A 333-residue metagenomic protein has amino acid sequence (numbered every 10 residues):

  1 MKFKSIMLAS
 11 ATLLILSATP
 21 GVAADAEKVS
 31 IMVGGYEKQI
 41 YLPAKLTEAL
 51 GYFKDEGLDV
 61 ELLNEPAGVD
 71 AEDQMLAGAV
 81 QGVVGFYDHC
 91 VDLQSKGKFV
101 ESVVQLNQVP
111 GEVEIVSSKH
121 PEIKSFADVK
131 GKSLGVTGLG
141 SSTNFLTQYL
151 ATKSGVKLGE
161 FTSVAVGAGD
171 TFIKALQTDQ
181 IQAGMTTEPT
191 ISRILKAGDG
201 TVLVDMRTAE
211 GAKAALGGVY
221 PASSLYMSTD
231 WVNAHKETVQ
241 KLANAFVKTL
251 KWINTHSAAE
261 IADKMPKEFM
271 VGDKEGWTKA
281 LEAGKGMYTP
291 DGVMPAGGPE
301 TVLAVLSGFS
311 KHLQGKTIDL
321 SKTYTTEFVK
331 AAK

Functional and structural regions predicted by a protein language model:
M1-L8: Bacterial N-terminal signal peptides that target proteins for export
L8-I15: Hydrophobic helical h-region of N-terminal Sec-dependent signal peptides in bacterial secretory/periplasmic proteins
I15-V22: C-terminal segment of classical bacterial N-terminal signal peptides
A24-V166, A175-E188, S192, D199 (+1 more regions): Short, glycine-/small- and polar/acidic-enriched structural segments that line small-molecule recognition paths
D55, R207-G218, K285-P295: Short, solvent-exposed loop/beta-turn-alpha elements that line the ligand-binding surface or hinge of extracytoplasmic
H89, T171-M265: Pocket-lining segment of extracytoplasmic ligand-binding domains
V232-H312: Secondary-structure end/capping motifs
V302-K333: Conserved C-terminal helix/tail region of periplasmic/extracytoplasmic solute-binding proteins
